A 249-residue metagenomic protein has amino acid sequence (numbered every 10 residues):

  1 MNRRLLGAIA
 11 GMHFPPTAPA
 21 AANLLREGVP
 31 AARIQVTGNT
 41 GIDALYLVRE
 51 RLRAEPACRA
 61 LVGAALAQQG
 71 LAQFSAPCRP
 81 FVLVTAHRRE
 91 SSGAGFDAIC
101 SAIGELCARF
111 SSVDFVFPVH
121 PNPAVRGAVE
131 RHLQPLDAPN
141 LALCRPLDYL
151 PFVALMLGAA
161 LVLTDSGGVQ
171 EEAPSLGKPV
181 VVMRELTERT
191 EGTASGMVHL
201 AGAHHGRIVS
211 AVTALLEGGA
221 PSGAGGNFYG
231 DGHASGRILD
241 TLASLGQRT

Functional and structural regions predicted by a protein language model:
M1-F117, N122-T249: Nucleotide-activated sugar donor-binding and catalytic core shared by glycosyltransferases and related lipid-linked
